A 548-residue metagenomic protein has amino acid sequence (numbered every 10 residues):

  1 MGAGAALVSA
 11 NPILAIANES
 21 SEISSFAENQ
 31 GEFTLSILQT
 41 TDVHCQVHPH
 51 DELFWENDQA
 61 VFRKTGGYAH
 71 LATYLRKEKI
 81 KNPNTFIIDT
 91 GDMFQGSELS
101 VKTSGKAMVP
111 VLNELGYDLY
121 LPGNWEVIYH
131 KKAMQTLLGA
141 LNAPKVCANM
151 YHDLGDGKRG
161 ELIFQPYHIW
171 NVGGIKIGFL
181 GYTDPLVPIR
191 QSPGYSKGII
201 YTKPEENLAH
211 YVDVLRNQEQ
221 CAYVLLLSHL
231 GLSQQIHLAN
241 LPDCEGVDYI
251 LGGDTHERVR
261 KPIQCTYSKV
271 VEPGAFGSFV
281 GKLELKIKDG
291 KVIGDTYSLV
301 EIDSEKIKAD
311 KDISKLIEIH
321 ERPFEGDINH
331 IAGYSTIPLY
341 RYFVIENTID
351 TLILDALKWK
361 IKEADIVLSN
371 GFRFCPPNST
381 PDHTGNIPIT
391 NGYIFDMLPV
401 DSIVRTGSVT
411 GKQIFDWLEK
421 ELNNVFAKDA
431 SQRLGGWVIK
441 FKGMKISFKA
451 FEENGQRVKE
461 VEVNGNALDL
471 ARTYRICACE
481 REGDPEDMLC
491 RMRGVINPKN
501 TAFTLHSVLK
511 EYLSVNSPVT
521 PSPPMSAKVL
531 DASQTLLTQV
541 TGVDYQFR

Functional and structural regions predicted by a protein language model:
M1-S9: N-terminal export leaders
G2, L14-S304, V344, T348-A356 (+3 more regions): Acidic, metal/ion-coordinating pockets
V8-P12, W417: Hydrophobic membrane-targeting alpha-helices
F33-I80, V109, E114, S196 (+2 more regions): Catalytic centers of hydrolytic enzymes
